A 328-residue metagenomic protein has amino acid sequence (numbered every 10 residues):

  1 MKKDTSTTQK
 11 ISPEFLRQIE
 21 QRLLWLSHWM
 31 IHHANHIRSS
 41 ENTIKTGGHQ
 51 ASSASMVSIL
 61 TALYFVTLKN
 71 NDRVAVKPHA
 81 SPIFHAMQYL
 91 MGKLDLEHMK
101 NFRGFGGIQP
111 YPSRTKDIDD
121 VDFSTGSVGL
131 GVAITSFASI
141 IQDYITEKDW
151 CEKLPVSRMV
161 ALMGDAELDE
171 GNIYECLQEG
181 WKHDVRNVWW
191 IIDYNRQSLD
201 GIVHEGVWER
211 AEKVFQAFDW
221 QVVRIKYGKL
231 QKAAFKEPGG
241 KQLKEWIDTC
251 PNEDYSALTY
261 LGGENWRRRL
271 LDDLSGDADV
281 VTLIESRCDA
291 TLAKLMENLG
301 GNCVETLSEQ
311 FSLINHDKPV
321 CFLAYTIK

Functional and structural regions predicted by a protein language model:
D4-I11, N42, P112-V121, P155-M159 (+2 more regions): Gly-rich Lys/Arg/Thr-decorated short loops/hinges at beta-loop-alpha junctions or inter-strand turns that position
S6-Q9, Y194-K328: Long, well-ordered, tryptophan-enriched scaffold segments
I11-L23, S27, I31-S39, Q50-H183 (+1 more regions): Cofactor-binding active-site loop characterized by glycine-rich and histidine/acidic residues
S40-I44, C321: Flexible, glycine/charged-enriched surface loops at secondary-structure junctions
L60, Y64, S139, V160 (+5 more regions): Short, well-ordered alpha-helical packing segments
D72-V74, S157-M159, V188, K318-T326: Generic beta-sheet signal
M163-A166, I192-D193, A324: Active-site flanking residues adjacent to catalytic metal/cofactor-binding acidic residues
L177-I202: Long, low-complexity, intrinsically disordered polar/charged segments
